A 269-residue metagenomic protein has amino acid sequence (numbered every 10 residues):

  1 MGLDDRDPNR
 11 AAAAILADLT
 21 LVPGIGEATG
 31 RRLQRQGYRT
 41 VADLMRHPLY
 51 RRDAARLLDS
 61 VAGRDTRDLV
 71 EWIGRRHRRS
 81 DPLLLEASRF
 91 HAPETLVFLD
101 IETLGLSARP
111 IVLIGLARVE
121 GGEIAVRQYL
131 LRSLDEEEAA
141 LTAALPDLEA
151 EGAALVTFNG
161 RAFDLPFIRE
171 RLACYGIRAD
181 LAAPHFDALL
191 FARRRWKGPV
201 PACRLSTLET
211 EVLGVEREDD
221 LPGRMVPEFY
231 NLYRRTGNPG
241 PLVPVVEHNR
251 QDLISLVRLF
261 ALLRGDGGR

Functional and structural regions predicted by a protein language model:
M1-P93: N-terminal accessory regions of nucleic-acid-interacting proteins
P48, F186-L189, V226-Y230: Short, conserved phosphate-binding/catalytic loop or strand-edge motifs used in phosphoryl-/nucleotidyl-transfer
E94-L104, N249: Two-metal-ion RNase H-like nuclease active-site motif
D100-E102, D164, D187, D252: Acidic active-site catalytic centers that drive phospho-/nucleotidyl reactions and related ester hydrolyses
G105-A108, V200: Short glycine/serine/proline-enriched coil/turn segments at secondary-structure junctions
P110-G122: Short conserved beta-strand segments at catalytic cores or DNA/RNA-binding microdomains of nucleic-acid binding
L116, I124-L213: Conserved DEDDh/DEDDy metal-dependent 3′-5′ exonuclease domain
L205-R269: Acidic, Mg2+-coordinating catalytic module of metal-dependent nucleases/exonucleases that use a two-metal-ion mechanism
